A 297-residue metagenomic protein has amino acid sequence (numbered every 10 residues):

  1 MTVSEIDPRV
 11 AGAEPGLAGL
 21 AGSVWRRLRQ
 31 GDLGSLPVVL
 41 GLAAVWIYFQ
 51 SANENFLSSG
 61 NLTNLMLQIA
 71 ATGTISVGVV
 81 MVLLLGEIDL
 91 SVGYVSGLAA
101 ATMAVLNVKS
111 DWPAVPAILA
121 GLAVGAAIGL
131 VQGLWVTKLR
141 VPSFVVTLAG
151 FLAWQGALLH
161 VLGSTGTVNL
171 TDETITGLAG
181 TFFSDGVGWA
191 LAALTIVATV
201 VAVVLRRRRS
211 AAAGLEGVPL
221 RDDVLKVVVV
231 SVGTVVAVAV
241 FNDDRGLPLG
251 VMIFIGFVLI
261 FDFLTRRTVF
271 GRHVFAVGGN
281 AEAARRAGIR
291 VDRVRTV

Functional and structural regions predicted by a protein language model:
M1-L36, V203-G233: Transmembrane alpha-helical segments of polytopic membrane transport and secretion proteins
S35, S91-A99, I118-L119, R140-G150 (+2 more regions): Cytoplasmic-side transmembrane-helix entry/capping segments in multi-pass membrane proteins
P37-V39, N61-G73, A114-V124, G188-T195 (+1 more regions): Structural signature of hydrophobic alpha-helical transmembrane segments
A43-S110, G133-F144, L259, T265 (+1 more regions): Single transmembrane alpha-helix segments in multi-pass membrane proteins
D111-L152: Alpha-helical transmembrane segments within multi-pass membrane transporters and channels
F151-T265: Transmembrane helix-bundle core of multi-pass membrane transporters and related energy-transducing complexes
D292-V297: Transmembrane alpha-helices
